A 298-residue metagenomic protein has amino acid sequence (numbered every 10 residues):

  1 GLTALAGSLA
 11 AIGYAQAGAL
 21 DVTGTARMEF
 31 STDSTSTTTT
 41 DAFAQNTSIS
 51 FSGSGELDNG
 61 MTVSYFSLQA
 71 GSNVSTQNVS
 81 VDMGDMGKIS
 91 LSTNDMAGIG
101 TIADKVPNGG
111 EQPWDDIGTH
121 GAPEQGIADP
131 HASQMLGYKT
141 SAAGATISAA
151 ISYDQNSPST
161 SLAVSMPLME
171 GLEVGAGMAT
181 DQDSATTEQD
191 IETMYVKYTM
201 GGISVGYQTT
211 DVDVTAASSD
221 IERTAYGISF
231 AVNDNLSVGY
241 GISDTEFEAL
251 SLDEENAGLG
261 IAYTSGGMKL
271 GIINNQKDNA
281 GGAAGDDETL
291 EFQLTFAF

Functional and structural regions predicted by a protein language model:
G1-F298: Outer-membrane beta-barrel proteins
